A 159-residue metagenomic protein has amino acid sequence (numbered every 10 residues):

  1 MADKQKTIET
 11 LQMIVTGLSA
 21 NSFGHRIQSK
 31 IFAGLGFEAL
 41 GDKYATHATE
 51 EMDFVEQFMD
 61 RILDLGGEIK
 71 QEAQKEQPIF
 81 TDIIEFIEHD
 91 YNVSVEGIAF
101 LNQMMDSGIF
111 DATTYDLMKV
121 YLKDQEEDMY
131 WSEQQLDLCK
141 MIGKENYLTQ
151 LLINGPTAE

Functional and structural regions predicted by a protein language model:
M1-E159: Iron-associated oxidoreductase/ferritin-like identity signal
